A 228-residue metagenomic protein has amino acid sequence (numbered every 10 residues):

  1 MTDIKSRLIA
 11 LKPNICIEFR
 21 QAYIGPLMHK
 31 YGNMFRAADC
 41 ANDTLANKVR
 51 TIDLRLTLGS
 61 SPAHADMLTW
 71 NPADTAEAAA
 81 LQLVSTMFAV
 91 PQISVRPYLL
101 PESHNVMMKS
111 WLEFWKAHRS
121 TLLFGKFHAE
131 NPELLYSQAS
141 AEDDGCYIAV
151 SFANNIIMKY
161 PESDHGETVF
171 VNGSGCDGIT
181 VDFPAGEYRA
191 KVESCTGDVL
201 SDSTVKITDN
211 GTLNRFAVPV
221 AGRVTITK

Functional and structural regions predicted by a protein language model:
T2-V218: Active-site-proximal substrate-binding groove within the catalytic cores of carbohydrate-active enzymes
P219-R223: Tight coil/turn sites that cap or link beta-strands
T225-T227: Intrinsic low-complexity, polar/charged intrinsically disordered segments
